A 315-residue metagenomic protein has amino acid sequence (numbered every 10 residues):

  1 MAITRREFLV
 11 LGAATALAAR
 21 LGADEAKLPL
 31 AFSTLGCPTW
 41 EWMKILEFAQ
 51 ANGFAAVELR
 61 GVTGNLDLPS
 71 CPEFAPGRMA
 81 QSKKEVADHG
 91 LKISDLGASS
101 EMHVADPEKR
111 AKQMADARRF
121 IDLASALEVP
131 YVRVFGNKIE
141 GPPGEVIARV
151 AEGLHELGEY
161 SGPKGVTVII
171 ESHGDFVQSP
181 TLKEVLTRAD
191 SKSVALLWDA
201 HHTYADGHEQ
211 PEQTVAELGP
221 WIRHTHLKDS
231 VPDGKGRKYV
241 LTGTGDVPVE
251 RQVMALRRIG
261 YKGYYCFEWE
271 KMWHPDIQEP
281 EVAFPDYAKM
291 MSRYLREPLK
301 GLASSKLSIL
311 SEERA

Functional and structural regions predicted by a protein language model:
A2-L17, G22-A31, T39-A55, Q178-A315: Histidine-acidic metal/acid-base catalytic patches
G12-R20, M43-F48, E85-D95, M102-L196 (+1 more regions): Active-site acidic/histidine proton-transfer and metal-coordination neighborhood in alpha/beta enzyme cores
E25-A31, S94-H103: N-terminal small/glycine-rich loop or linker at the start of catalytic domains across soluble metabolic enzymes
G36, G61-T63, S100-M102, G136-E140 (+4 more regions): Active-site-proximal loop/turn and secondary-structure-junction residues that shape catalytic pockets, frequently
E58, D95-G97, R133, I169 (+2 more regions): Conserved beta-strand positions in the central sheet of alpha/beta enzyme cores
R60-Q81, N137-P142: Glycine-rich, proline-tolerant flexible connector loops at the mouths of alpha/beta enzymes
N65-P69, M102-D106, I139-G144, Y204-D206 (+2 more regions): A short acidic, helix-capping loop that chelates divalent metal ions and anchors anionic groups
F74-M79, R110-A117, I147-L154, E209-T214 (+1 more regions): Charged helix-capping and loop-helix junction motifs
